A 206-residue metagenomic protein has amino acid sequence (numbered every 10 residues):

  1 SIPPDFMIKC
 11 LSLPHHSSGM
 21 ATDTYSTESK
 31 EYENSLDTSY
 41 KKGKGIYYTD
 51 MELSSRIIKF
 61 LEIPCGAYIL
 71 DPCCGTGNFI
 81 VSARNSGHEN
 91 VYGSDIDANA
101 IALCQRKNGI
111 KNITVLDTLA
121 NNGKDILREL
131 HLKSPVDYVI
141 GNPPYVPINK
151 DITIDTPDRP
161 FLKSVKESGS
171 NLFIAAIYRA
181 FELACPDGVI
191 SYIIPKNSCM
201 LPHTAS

Functional and structural regions predicted by a protein language model:
S1-K107, K111, N122, P143 (+2 more regions): Class I S-adenosyl-L-methionine
D37-Y40, C73-C74, N78-N90, A100 (+1 more regions): SAM-dependent methyltransferase catalytic-core segment centered on the flexible catalytic loop and adjoining short
V115: Conserved residues in the N-terminal Rossmann fold of short-chain dehydrogenase/reductase
